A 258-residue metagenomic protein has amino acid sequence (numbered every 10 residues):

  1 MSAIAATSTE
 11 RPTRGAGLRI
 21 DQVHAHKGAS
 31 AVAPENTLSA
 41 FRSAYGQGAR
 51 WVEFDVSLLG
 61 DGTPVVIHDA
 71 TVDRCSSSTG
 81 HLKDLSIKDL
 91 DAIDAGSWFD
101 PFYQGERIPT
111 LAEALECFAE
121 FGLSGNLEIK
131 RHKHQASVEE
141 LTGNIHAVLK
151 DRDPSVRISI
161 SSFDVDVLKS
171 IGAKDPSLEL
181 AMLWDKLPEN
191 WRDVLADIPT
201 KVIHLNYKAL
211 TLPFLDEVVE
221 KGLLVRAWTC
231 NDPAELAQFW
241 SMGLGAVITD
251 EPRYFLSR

Functional and structural regions predicted by a protein language model:
M1-R258: Phosphate-group recognition and catalysis centered on beta-loop-alpha active-site segments
